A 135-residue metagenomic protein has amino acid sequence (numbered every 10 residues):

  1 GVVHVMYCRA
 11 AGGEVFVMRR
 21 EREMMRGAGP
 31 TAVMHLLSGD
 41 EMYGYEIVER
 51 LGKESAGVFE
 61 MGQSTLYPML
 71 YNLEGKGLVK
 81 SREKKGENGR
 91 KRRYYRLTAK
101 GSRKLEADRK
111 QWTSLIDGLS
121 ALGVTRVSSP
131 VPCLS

Functional and structural regions predicted by a protein language model:
G1-V2, M6-F16, R103-S135: Amphipathic alpha-helical dimerization/coiled-coil segments that flank or bridge DNA-binding/regulatory modules
R19-E23, E83-K84: Short beta-strand/turn micro-motifs at beta-sheet edges
E21-T65: N-terminal helix-turn-helix DNA-binding core of bacterial DNA-binding proteins
G44-I47, L73, W112: Alpha-helical transition-metal enzyme core signature, strongest for iron centers
Y67-N72: Short, hydrophobic-biased segments on the C-terminal half of alpha helices that form "recognition helices"
E74-K91, R96: Beta-hairpin "wing" of winged helix-turn-helix
L97-G101: Accessory beta->alpha helical hairpin/"wing" motif in late/C-terminal subdomains of nucleic-acid enzymes
